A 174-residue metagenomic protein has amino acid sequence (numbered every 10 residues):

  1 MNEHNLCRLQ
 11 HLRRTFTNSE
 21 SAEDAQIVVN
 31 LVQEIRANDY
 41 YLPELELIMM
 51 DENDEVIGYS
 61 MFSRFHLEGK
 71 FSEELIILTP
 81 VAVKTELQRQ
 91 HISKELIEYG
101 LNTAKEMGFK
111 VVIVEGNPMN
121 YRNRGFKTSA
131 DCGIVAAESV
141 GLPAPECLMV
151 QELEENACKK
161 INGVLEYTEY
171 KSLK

Functional and structural regions predicted by a protein language model:
M1-R8: A short beta-loop-alpha structural element at the N-terminal edge of CoA-dependent acyl/N-acetyltransferase catalytic
L12, F16-E52, I57-Y59, H66: Active-site rim helix/loop that mediates acceptor-substrate recognition in acyltransferases
I48, M61, I77, A82 (+2 more regions): Conserved beta-strand segments that form the floor/walls of ligand-binding pockets within enzyme and binding domains
D51-D54, E86, E152-A157: Short loop segments at secondary-structure junctions
E55, F65-L78, Q88: A conserved beta-turn-beta hairpin within the catalytic core of GNAT-like acetyltransferases that forms part
L78, V83, R89-N102, I113-V114: Conserved acetyl-CoA-binding loop-helix of GNAT-fold acetyltransferases
E106-K110, G116-P143: Conserved active-site alpha-helix within GNAT-family acetyltransferase domains
V135-K174: C-terminal "cap" of GNAT-fold acetyltransferases
